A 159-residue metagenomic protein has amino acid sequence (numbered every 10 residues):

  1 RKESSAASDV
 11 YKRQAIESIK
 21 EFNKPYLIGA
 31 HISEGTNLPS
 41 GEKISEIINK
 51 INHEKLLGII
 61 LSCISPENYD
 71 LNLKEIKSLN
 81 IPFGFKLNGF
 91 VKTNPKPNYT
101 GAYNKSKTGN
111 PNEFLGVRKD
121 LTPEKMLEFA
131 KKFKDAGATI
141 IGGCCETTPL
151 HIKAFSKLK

Functional and structural regions predicted by a protein language model:
R1-A7, Y11: Single conserved hydrophobic/aromatic residue that forms the stacking wall/gate of nucleotide- or nucleobase-binding
D9, S33, F90, T147-T148: Conserved beta-strand edge residues that scaffold enzyme active sites
D9-K20: Active-site loop-helix segments enriched in His/Asp/Glu that coordinate and activate a nucleophilic water at divalent
V10, L61-C63, C144-C145: Short, thiol/selenol-centered motifs that function as redox-active sites or metal-ligating centers
K24-S33: Acidic, His- and aromatic-enriched active-site or binding-groove loops in soluble protein domains that engage sugars
S33-I47, I51-I140, L158: Catalytic-face loop-and-helix region of soluble metabolic enzyme cores
I140, C145-L150: A short, acidic, flexible beta-alpha connecting loop/helix-capping segment that sits on the rim of active
T148-K159: C-terminal helical cap(s) of enzyme catalytic domains, especially alpha/beta-barrels
